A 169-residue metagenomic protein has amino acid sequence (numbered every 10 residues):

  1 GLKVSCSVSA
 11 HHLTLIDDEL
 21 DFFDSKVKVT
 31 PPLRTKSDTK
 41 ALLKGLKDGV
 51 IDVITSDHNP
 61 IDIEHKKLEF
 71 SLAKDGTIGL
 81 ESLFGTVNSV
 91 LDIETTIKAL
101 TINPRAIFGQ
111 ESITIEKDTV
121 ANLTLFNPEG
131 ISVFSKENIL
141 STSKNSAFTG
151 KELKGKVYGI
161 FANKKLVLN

Functional and structural regions predicted by a protein language model:
G1-I54, H58-K74: Active-site core of metal-dependent hydrolases
H11-L13, D18, V27, P31 (+10 more regions): Flexible, active-site-adjacent loop/turn segments at secondary-structure boundaries
I16-D24, D38-K47, N88-E94, L153-K165: Low-complexity, flexible helical/coil segments
F23, P32-K40, K74-E81, E94 (+2 more regions): Electropositive phosphate-/nucleotide-binding environments in soluble metabolic enzymes
K26, K47-D48, V53-I54, N59-F126: His/Asp/Glu-enriched, well-ordered alpha-helical/loop segment that forms or immediately abuts the divalent-metal
D38-L42, E111-S112, S146: A generic local structural motif
L72, V120-N169: C-terminal cap of metal-dependent C-N hydrolases
